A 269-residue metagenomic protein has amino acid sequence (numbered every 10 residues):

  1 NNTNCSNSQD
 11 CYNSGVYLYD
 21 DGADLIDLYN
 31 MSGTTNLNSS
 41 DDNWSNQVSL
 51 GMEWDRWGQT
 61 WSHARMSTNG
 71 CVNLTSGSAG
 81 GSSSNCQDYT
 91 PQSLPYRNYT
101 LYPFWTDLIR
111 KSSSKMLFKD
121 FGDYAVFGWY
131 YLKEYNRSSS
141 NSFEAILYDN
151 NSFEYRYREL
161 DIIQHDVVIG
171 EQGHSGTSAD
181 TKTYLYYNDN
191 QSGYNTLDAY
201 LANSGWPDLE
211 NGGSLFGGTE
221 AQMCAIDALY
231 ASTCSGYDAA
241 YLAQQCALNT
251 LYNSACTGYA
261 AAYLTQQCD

Functional and structural regions predicted by a protein language model:
N1-Q222: Extracytoplasmic Ser/Thr/Pro-rich, glycosylation-prone low-complexity segments
T3-S6, C224-A225, S232-S235, S254-T257 (+1 more regions): Ser/Thr/Pro-rich low-complexity tandem-repeat tracts
N4, Q266-D269: Short, intrinsically disordered, charge-balanced linker/junction segments flanking boundaries in proteins
N98, M223, Q245, Q267-C268: Positively charged, low-complexity intrinsically disordered regions
Y237, L242, A247-L251, T257-A262: Mature extracellular/luminal domains of secreted and GPI-anchored eukaryotic proteins, especially small
